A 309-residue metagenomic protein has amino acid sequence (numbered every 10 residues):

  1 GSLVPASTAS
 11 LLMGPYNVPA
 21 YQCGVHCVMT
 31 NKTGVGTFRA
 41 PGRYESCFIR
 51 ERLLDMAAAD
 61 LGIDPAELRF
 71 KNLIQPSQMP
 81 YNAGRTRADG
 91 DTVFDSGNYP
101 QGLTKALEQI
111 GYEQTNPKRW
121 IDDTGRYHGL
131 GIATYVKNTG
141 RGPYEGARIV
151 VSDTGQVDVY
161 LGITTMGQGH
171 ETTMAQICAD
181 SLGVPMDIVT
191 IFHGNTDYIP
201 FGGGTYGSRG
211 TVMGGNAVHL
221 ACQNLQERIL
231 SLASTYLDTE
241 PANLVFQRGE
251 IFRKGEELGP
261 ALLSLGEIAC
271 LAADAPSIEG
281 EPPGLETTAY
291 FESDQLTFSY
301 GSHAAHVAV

Functional and structural regions predicted by a protein language model:
G1-S46, D122-V309: Gly/Pro-rich active-site capping loops and adjacent beta-alpha segments that organize cofactor/substrate pockets
G42-I49, D60, F94: Short, contiguous, pocket-lining structural segments that sit at or immediately flank catalytic/ligand-binding sites
L54-D55: Amphipathic alpha-helical segments within well-ordered protein domains
A58-E67, L237: Short, charged, surface-exposed loops that flank catalytic or proteolytic processing sites
F70-V151: Accessory "access/gating" subregions that flank catalytic or transport cores
